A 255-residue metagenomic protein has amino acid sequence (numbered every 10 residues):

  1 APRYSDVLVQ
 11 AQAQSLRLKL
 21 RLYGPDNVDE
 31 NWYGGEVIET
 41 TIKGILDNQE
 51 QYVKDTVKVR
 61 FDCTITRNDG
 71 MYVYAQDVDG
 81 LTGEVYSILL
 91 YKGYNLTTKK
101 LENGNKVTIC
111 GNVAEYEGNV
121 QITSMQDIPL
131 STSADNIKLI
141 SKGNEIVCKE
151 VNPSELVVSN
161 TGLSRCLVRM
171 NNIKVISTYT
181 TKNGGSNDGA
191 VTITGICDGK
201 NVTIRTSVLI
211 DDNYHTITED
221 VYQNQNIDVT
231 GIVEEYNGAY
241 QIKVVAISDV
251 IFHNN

Functional and structural regions predicted by a protein language model:
Y4-N255: OB-fold nucleic-acid-binding modules
